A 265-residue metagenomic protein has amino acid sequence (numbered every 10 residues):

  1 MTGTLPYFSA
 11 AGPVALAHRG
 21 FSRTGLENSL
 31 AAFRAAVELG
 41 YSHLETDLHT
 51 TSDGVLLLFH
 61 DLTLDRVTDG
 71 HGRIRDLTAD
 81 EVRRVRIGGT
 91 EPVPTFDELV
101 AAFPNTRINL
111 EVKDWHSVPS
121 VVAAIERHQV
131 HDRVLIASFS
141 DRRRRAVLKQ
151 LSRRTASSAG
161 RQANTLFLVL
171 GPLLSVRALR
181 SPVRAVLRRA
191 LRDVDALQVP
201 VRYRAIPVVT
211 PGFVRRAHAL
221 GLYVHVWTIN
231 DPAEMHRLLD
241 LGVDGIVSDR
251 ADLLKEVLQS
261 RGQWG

Functional and structural regions predicted by a protein language model:
M1-G265: Phosphate-group recognition and catalysis centered on beta-loop-alpha active-site segments
